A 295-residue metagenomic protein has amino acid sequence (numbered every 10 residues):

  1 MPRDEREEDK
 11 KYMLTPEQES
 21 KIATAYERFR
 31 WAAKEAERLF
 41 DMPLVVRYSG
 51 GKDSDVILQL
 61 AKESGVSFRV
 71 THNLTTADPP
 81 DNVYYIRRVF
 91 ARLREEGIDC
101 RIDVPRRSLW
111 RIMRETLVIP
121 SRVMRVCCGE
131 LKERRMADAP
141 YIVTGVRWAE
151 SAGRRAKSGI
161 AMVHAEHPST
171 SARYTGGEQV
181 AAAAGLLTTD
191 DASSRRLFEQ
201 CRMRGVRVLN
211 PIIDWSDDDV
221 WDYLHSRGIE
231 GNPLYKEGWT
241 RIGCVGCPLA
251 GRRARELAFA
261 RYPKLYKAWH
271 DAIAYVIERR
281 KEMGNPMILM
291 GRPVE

Functional and structural regions predicted by a protein language model:
M1-E295: Nucleotide-activated chemistry modules centered on ATP-dependent adenylation/adenylyltransferase
